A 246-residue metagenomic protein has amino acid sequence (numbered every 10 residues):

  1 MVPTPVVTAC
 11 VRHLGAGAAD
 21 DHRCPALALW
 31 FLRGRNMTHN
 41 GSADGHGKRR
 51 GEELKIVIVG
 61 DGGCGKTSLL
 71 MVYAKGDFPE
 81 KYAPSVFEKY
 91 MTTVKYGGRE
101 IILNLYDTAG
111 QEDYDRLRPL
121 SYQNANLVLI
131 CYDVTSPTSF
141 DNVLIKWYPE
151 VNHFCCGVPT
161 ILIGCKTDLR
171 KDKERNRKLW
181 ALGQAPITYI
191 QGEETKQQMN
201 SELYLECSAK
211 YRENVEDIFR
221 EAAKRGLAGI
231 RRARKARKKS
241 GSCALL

Functional and structural regions predicted by a protein language model:
V2-A236, L246: TRAFAC-class small GTPase G-domain
